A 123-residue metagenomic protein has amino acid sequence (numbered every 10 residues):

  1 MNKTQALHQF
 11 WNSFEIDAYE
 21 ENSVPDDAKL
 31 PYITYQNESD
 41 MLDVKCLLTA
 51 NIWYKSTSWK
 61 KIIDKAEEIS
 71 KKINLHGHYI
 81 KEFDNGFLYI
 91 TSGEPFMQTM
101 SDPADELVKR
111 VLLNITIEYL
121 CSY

Functional and structural regions predicted by a protein language model:
M1-N22, D26-D27, T34-Y123: Charged, amphipathic alpha-helical segments and their flanking helix caps
